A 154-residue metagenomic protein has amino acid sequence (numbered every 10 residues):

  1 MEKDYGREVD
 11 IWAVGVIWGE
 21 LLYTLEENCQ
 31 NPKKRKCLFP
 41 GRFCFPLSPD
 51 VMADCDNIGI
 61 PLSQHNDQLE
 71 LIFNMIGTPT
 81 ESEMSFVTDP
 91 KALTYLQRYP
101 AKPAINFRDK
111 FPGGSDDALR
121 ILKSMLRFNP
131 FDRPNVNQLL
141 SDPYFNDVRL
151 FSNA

Functional and structural regions predicted by a protein language model:
M1-V9: Conserved end of the kinase activation segment
L25-R42: Activation segment of protein kinase catalytic domains
G41, M75, P90, S141-P143: Short acidic/histidine-centered micro-motifs embedded in hydrophobic/aromatic stretches that mark compact functional
S48-I60, N66-S124: C-terminal lobe substrate-recognition/regulatory segment of protein kinase catalytic domains
Q97, S124, F131-A154: Regulatory extensions flanking the kinase catalytic core
